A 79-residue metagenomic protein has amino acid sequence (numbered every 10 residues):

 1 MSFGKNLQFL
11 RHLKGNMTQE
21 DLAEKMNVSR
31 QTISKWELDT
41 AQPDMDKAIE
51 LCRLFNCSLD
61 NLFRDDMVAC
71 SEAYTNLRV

Functional and structural regions predicted by a protein language model:
M1-K14: A short, Lys/Arg-rich alpha-helix, primarily the initiator
F9, E20-D21, E50: Alpha-helical residues within helix-turn-helix
H12, N27, L38-T40, R64-M67: Residue-level detection of the helix-turn-helix DNA-binding "recognition helix"
H12-L13, E24, R53: Alpha-helical residues within the helix-turn-helix
N16-K35: Short alpha-helical DNA-recognition segment
D46-N61: DNA major-groove recognition helix of helix-turn-helix/homeodomain DNA-binding modules
D65-V79: Short, charged recognition helix plus adjacent turn of helix-turn-helix-like nucleic-acid-binding domains
